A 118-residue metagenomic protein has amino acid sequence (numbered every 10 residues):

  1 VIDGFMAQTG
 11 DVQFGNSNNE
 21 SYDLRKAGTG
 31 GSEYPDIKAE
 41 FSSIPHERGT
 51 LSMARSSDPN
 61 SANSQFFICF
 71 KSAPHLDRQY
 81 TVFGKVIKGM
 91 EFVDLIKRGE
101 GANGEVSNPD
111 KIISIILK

Functional and structural regions predicted by a protein language model:
V1-K118: Cyclophilin-like peptidyl-prolyl cis-trans isomerases
